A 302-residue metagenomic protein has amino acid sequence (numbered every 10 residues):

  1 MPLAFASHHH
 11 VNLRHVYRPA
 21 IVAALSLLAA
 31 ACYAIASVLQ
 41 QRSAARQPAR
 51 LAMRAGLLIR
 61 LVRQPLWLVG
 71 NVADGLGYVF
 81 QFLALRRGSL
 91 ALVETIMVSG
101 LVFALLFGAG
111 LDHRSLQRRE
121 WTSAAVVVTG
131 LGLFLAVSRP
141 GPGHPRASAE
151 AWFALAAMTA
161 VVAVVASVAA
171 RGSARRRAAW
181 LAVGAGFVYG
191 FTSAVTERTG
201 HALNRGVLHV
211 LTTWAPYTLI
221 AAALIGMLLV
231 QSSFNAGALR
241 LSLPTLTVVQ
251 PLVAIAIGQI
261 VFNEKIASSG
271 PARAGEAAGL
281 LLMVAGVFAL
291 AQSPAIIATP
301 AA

Functional and structural regions predicted by a protein language model:
P2-A302: Polytopic alpha-helical membrane proteins, predominantly small-molecule transporters/carriers
